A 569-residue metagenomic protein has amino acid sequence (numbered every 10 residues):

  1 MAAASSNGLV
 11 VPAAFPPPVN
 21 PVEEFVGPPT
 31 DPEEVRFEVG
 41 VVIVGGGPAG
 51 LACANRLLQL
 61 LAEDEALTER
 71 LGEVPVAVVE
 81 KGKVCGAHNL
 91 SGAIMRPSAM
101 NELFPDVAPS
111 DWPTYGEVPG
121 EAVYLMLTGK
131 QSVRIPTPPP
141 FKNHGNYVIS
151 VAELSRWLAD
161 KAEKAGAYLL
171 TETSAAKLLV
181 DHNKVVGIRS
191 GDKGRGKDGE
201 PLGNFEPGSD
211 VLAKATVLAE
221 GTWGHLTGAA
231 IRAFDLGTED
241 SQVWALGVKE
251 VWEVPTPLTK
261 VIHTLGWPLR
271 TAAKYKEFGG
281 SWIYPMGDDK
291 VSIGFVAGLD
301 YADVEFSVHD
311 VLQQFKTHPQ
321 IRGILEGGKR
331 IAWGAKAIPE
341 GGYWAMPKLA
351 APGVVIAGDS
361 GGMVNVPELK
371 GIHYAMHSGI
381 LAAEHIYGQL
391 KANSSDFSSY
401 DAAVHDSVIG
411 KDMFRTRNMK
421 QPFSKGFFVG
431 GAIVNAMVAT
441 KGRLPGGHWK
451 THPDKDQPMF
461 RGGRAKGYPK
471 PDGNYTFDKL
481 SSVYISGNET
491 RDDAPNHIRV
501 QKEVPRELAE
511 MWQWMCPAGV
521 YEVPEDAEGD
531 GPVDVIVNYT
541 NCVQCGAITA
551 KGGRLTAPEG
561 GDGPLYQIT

Functional and structural regions predicted by a protein language model:
M1-V41, R56-P75, R195, S482-R506 (+2 more regions): Extreme N-terminal leader/targeting segments of oxidoreductases
G45-P48, K81, V151: Glycine-rich Rossmann-fold phosphate-binding loop(s) that bind the pyrophosphate of adenine dinucleotide cofactors
R56-L60, L71-G129: N-terminal FAD cofactor-binding segment of flavoenzymes
Q59, E69-G72, A152, R156-W157 (+4 more regions): Predominantly flavin-linked oxidoreductase catalytic cores and closely associated redox partners
L71-V74, A87, G362-E368, I380 (+3 more regions): Active-site-proximal substrate-binding core of FAD-dependent oxidoreductases
A335-V366, S481-D493, E503-M515, E522: FAD-binding beta-loop-beta segment adjacent to the flavin cofactor pocket
F423-N474: C-terminal auxiliary extensions adjacent to catalytic cores
A509-T569: Iron-sulfur cluster-binding cysteine motifs and their immediate structural context in ferredoxin-like electron-transfer
